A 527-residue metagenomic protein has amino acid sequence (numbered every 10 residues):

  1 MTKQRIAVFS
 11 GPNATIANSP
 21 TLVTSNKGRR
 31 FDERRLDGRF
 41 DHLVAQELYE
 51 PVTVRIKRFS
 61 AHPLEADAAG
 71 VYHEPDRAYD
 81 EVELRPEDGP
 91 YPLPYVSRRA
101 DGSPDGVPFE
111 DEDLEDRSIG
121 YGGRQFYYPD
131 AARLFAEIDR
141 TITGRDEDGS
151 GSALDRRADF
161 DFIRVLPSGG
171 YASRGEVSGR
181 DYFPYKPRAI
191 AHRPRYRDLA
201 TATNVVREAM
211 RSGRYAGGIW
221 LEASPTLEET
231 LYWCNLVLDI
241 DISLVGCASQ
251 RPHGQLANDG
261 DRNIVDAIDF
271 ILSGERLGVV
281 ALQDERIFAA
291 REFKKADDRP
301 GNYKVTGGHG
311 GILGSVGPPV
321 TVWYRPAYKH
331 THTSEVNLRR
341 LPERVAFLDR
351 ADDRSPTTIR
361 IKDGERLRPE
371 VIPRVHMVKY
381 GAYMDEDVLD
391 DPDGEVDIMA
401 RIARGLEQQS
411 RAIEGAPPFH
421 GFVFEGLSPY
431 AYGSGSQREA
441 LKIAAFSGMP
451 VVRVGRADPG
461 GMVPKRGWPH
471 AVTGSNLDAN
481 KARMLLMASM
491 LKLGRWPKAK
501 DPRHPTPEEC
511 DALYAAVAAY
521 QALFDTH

Functional and structural regions predicted by a protein language model:
T2-H527: Active-site histidine-anchored catalytic micro-motif
